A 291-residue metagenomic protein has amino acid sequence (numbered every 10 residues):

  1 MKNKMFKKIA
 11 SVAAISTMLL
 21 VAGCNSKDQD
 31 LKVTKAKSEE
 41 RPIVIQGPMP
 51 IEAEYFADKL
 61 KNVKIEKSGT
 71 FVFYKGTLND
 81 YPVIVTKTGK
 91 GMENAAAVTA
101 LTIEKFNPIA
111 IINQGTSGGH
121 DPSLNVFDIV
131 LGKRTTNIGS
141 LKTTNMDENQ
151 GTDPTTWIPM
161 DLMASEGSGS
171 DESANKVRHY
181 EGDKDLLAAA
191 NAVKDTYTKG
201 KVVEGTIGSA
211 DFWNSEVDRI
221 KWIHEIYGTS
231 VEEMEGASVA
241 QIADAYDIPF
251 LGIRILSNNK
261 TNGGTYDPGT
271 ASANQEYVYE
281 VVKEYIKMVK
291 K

Functional and structural regions predicted by a protein language model:
K2-S11: Bacterial N-terminal signal peptides that target proteins for export
L20-G23: C-terminal motif of bacterial Sec signal peptides marking the signal peptidase cleavage site
N25-K27: Bacterial signal peptide processing site
D30-A100: N-terminal short beta-loop-beta anion/metal-coordinating cradle
N107-I109: Proline-aspartate-enriched helix->loop->beta-strand connector
D121-I220, H224: Mid-sequence, gly/pro-rich, charge-dense loop/helix-turn segments that line enzyme active sites
A210-G252, T261: A C-terminal functional module that forms or caps the active site or interfaces directly with catalytic machinery
K260-K291: His/Asp/Glu-rich mid-to-C-terminal helical/loop segments that flank catalytic regions of hydrolases
